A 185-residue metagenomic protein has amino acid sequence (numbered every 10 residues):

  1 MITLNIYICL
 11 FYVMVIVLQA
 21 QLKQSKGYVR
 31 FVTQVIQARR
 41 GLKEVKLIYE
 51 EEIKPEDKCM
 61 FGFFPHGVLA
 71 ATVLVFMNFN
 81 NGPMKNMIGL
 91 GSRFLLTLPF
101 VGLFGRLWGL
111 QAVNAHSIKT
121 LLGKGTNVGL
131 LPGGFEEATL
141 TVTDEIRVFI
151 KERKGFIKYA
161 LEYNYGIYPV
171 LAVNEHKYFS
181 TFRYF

Functional and structural regions predicted by a protein language model:
M1-C9: Membrane-lumen (extracellular) interface motif
F11-T33, R39, I53-K124, G134-K151: Catalytic core of membrane glycerolipid acyltransferases/transacylases, capturing the structured, soluble-facing
G41-K43: Short secondary-structure junctions
V45, G109-L110, Y165: Short aromatic/hydrophobic-glycine micro-motifs
V45-E52: Cytochrome P450 catalytic-domain "roof"
L95, G134, L140-F185: A cross-family acyltransferase "interaction/gating" segment
L131: Phosphate-binding P-loop/Walker A region and its immediate neighborhood
